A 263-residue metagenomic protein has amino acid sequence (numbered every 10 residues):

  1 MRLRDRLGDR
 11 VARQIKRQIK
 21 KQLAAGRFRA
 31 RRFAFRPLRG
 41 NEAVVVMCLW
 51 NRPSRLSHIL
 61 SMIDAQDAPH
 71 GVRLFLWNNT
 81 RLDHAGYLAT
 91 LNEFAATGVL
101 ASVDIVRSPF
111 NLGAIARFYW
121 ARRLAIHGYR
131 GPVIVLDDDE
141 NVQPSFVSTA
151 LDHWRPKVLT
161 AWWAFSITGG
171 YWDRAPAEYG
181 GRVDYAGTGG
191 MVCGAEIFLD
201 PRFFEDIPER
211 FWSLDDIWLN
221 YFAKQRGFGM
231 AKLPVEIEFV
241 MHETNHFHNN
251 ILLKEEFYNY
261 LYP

Functional and structural regions predicted by a protein language model:
R4-R27, A34-N41, S54-I59, D206-P263: C-terminal catalytic/acceptor-binding lobe
A43-R55, I59, Q66, W77-N79: A conserved hydrophobic helix/loop-capping motif in glycosyltransferases and polysaccharide synthases
V45, R73-L74, I105, V133 (+1 more regions): Hydrophobic/aromatic residues located in beta-strands of well-ordered beta-sheets within soluble catalytic
H58-M62, A89-T90, Y119-W120, F146-A150: A short acidic, amphipathic alpha-helical/loop segment
S61-G71, G98: Short, acidic, metal-binding catalytic loop of nucleotide-sugar glycosyltransferases
T80-Y129: Active-site-proximal specificity loops/subdomain of glycosyltransferases
A121, E140-I207: Conserved catalytic core of nucleotide-sugar-dependent glycosyltransferases
Y129-N141: Short beta-strand-to-loop acidic/aromatic patch adjacent to the donor-nucleotide binding site
